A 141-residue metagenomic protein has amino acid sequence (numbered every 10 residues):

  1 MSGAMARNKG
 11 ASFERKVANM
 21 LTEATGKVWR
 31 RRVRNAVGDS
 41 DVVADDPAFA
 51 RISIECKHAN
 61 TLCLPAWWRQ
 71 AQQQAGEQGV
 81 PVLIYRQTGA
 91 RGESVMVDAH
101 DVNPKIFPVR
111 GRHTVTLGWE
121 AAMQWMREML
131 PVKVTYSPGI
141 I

Functional and structural regions predicted by a protein language model:
M1-I141: Catalytic phosphate/metal-binding cores of nucleic-acid and nucleotide-processing enzymes, i.e., regions that mediate
